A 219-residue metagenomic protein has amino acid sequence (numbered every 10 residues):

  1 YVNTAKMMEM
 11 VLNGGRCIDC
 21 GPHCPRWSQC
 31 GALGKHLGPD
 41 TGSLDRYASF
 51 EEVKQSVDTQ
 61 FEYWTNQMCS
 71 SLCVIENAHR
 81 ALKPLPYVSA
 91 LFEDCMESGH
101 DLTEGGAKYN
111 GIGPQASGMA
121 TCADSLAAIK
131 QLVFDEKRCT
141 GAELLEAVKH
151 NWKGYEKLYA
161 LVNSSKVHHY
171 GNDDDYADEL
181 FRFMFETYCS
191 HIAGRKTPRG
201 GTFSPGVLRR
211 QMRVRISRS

Functional and structural regions predicted by a protein language model:
Y1-Y159: Structured mid-domain segments that build the active-site/substrate or prosthetic-cofactor binding neighborhood
K108-S219: Ordered core of a single globular domain
